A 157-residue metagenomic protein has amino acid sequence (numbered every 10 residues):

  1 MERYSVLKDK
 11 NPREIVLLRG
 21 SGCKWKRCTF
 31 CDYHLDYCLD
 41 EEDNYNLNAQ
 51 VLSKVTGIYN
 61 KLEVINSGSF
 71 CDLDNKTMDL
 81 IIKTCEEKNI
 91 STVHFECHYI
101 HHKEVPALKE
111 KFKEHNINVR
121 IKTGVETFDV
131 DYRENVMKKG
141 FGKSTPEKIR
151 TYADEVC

Functional and structural regions predicted by a protein language model:
Y4-N46: Canonical Radical SAM [4Fe-4S] cluster-binding loop centered on the CxxxCxxC motif and its immediate flanking residues
V16-L17, C23, L52, C85 (+1 more regions): Generic hydrophobic, helix-prone segments enriched in Leu/Val/Ile
C28, L108, E134-N135: Short aromatic-enriched loop/helix-cap "lid" or pocket-rim segments at secondary-structure transitions that line
Y33-N48, K54-D74, C85-K103, I117-P146: Core AdoMet radical
Q50, K76-K83, A107-K111, S144-T151: Alpha-helical scaffolding segments of alpha/beta enzyme cores, especially the outer helices of TIM-barrel or partial
E87-K88, K148-C157: A structural motif corresponding to the C-terminal end of an alpha-helix and its immediate exit/capping segment
F112-N116: C-terminal intrinsically disordered extensions
